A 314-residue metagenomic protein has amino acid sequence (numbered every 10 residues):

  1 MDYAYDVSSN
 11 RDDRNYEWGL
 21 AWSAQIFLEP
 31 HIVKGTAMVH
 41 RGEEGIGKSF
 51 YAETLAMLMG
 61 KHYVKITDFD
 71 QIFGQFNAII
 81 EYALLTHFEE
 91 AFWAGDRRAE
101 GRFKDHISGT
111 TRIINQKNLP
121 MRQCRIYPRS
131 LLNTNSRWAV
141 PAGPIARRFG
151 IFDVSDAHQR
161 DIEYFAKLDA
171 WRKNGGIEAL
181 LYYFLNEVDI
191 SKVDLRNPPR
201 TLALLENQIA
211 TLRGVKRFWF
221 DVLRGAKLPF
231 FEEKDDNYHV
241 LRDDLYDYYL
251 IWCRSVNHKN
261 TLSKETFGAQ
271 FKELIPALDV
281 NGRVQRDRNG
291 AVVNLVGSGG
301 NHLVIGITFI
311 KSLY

Functional and structural regions predicted by a protein language model:
M1-H87, A99, G150, F184-L185 (+1 more regions): P-loop NTPase catalytic core of nucleic-acid-dependent motor ATPases
Q71, N118-L119, P128, G143-R148 (+2 more regions): Positively charged interface segments
F76-E81, N115-N133: AAA+/SF3 P-loop NTPase mechanochemical coupling elements
L84-I107, A139-A146: Conserved AAA+/SF3 P-loop NTPase catalytic/coupling segment centered on the Walker-B
F92-W93, N135-A139, S155-R160: Conserved nucleotide-binding/hydrolysis micro-motifs of P-loop NTPases
E100-R122: Conserved catalytic/switch belt of AAA+ P-loop NTPases
C124-Y127, A142-L212: Phosphate-sensing "switch" segment of ASCE/P-loop ATPases
T211-D243, D247, I251: Positively charged, polyanion-binding regions of nucleic-acid-associated proteins
